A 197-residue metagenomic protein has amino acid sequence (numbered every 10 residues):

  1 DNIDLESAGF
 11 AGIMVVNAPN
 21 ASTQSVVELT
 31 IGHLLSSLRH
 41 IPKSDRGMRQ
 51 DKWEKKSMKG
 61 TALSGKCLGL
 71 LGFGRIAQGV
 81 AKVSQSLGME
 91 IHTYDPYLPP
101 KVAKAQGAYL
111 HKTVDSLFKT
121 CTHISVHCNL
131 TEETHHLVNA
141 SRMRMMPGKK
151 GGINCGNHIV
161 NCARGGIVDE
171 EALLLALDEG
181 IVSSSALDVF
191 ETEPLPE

Functional and structural regions predicted by a protein language model:
D1-V16, K119, N139: An N-terminal-biased, well-structured beta-alpha scaffold segment characteristic of Rossmann-like dinucleotide-binding
A11, P19-C67, K82: Phosphate-binding beta-alpha-beta segment of Rossmann-like dinucleotide-binding domains, i.e., the NAD(P)
N20-V27, S86, E90-P100, H111-K112 (+1 more regions): Structural/interface elements that position substrates and couple domains in central-metabolism enzymes
L68-L70, T93: Hydrophobic Val/Ile/Leu positions in short beta-strands of Rossmann-like dinucleotide-binding domains
F73-G74: Glycine-rich Rossmann-fold phosphate-binding loop(s) that bind the pyrophosphate of adenine dinucleotide cofactors
A77-Q78: N-terminal Rossmann-fold NAD(P) dinucleotide-binding loop
A81, Q85, L177-D178: Gly/Ala-rich phosphate-binding loop of Rossmann-like dinucleotide-binding domains, activating on the conserved
L98-E197: Rossmann-like adenosine-cofactor binding region
